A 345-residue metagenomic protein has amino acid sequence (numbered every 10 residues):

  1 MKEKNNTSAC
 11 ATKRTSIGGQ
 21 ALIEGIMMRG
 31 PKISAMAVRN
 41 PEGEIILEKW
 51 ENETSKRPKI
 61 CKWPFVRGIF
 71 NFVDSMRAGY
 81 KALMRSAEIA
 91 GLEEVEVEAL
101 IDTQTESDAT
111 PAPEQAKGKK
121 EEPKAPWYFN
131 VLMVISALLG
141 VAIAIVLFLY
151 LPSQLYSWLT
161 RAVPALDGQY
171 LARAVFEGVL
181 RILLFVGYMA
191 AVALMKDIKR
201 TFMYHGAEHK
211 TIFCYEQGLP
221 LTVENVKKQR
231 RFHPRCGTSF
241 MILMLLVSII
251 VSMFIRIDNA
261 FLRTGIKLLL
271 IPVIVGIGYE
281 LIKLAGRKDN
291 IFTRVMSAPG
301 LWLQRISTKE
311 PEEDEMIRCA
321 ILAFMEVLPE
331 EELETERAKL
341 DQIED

Functional and structural regions predicted by a protein language model:
M1-P111: Divalent-cation
N6-G18, L22, I26-M28, E98-Q104 (+5 more regions): Polar-ligand-bearing catalytic/cofactor-coordination segments of membrane-embedded or membrane-tethered inner-membrane
K59, I69-F72, G79-E98, K120-E121 (+5 more regions): Multi-pass alpha-helical transmembrane bundle typical of ion/small-solute transporters and intramembrane aspartyl
I60-R85, E177-F202, I274-R287: Hydrophobic alpha-helical membrane-embedded segments
E96-A162, Q169-M195: Hydrophobic alpha-helical segments characteristic of transmembrane helices in integral membrane transporters
E121-W127, L155-V175, I255-G265, L284-R294 (+1 more regions): Membrane interface segments of multi-pass transport proteins and intramembrane proteases
Y128-V146, Q229-F254: Transmembrane alpha-helical segments and their cytosolic interface motifs in multi-pass membrane proteins
G140-A165, M244-L268, P272-V275, Y279: Juxtamembrane "helix exit" motif at the C-terminal ends of alpha-helical transmembrane segments in multi-pass membrane
